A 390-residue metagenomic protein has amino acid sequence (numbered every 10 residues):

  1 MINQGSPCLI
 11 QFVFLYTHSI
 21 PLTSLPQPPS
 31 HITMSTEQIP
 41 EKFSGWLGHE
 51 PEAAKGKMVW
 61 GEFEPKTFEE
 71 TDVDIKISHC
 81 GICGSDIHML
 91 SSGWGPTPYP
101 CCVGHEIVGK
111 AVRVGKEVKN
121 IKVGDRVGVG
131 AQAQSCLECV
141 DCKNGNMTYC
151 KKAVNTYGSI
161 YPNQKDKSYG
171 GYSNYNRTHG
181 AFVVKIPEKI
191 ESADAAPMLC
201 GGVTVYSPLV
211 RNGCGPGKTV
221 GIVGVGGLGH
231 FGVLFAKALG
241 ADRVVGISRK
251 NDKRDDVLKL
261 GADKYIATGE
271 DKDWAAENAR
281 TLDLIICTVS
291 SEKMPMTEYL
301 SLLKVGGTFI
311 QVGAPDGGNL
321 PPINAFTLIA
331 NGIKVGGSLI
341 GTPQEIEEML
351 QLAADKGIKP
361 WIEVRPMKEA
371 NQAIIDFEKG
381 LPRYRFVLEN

Functional and structural regions predicted by a protein language model:
S35-E41, T297-E298, P343-N390: C-terminal hydrophobic helical "lid"/dimerization subdomain of Rossmann-like NAD(P)H-dependent oxidoreductases
E64-C80, G93-K143, Y169, P187-K189: Glycine-rich beta-strand-centered segment in the early N-terminal region that forms part of a ligand/cofactor-binding
R126, T219, G307-T308, K334: Short glycine-centered segments of the SAM/dcSAM-binding site in methyltransferase folds
S135-V223: NAD(P)H dinucleotide-binding glycine-rich loop of Rossmann-like/cofactor-binding domains, especially the beta1-alpha1
P216-V225, H230, K237-T297: Adenosine-nucleotide cofactor-binding segment
L303-K304: Helix-to-beta-strand junctions that scaffold the AdoMet/dcAdoMet cofactor pocket in Class I SAM-dependent enzymes
T308, P322-E363: Rossmann-fold dehydrogenase core element
V312-G313: Acidic carboxylate diad motif detector
